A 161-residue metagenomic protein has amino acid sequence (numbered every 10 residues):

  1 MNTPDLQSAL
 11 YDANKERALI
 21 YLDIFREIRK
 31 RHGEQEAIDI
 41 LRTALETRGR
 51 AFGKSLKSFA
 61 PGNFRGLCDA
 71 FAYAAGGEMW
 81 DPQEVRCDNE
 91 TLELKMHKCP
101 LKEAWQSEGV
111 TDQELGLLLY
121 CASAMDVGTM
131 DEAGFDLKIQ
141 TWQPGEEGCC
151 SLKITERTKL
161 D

Functional and structural regions predicted by a protein language model:
M1-Y120, D136-C149, T155-D161: N-terminal accessory segment detector
A122-D126: Short amphipathic alpha-helical segments
A133: Conserved ATPase active-site switch/coordination loops adjacent to the nucleotide-binding site
